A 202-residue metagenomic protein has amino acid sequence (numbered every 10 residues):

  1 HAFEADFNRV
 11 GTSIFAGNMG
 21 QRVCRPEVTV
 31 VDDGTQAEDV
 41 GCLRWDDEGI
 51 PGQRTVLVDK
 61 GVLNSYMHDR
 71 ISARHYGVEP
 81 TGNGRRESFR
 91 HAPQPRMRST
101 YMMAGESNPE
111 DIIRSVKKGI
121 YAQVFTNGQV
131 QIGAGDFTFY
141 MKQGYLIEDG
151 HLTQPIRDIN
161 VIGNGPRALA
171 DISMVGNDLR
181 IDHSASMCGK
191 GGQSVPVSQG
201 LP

Functional and structural regions predicted by a protein language model:
H1-P202: N-terminal small-residue-enriched
